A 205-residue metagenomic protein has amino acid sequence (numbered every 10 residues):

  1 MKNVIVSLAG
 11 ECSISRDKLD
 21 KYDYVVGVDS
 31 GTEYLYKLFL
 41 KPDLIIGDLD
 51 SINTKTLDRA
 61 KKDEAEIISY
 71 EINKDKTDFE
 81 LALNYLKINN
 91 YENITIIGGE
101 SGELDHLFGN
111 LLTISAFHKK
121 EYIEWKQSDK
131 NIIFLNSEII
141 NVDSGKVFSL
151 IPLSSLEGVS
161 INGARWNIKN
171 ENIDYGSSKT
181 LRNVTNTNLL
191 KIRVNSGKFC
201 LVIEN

Functional and structural regions predicted by a protein language model:
M1-A60: N-terminal beta-strand-loop-alpha-helix module at the start of alpha/beta ligand-binding or catalytic domains
Y22-D23, P42, E64, Y91 (+1 more regions): Short, well-ordered alpha-helix to beta-strand connector turns
V26-V28, G47, I68-S69, E124-Q127: General beta-strand structural signal in soluble alpha/beta enzymes
I67-N89: Short phosphate-binding loop-to-helix
E92-D105: N-terminal glycine-rich phosphate/adenylate-binding segment common to multiple enzyme folds
L104-S115: Short Gly/Thr/Asp-enriched flexible loops that form oxyanion-binding sites at enzyme active sites
L111, K120-D143: A contiguous pocket-lining binding segment that forms or flanks enzyme active sites
L135-N205: Long, charged alpha-helical interface segments
